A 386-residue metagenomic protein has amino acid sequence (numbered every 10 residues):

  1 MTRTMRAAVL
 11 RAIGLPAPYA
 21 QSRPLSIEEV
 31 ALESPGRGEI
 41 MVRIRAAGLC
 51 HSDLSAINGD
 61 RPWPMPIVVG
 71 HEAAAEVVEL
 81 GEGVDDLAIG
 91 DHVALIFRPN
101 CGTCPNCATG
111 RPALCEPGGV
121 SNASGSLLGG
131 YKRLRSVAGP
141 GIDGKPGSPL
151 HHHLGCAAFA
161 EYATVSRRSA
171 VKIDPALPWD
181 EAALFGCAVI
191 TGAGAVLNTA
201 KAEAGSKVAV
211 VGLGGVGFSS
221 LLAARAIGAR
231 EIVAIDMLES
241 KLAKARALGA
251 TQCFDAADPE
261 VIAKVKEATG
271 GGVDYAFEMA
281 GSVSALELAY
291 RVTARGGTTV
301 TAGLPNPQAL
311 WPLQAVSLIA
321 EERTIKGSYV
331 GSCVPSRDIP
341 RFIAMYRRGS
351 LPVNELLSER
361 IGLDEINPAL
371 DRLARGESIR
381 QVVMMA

Functional and structural regions predicted by a protein language model:
T2-R3, P259, G271, Y275 (+3 more regions): C-terminal hydrophobic helical "lid"/dimerization subdomain of Rossmann-like NAD(P)H-dependent oxidoreductases
A31-A47, I57-A108, A113, S121-G129 (+1 more regions): Glycine-rich beta-strand-centered segment in the early N-terminal region that forms part of a ligand/cofactor-binding
G90, A160, G205, A250 (+3 more regions): Local beta-strand N-terminus motif with an aromatic residue
T103-K207, V211: NAD(P)H dinucleotide-binding glycine-rich loop of Rossmann-like/cofactor-binding domains, especially the beta1-alpha1
K207-L213, F218, L222-L288: Adenosine-nucleotide cofactor-binding segment
A229, V283-S350, S378, M385-A386: Glycine-rich phosphate-binding loop and adjacent beta-alpha segment of Rossmann(oid) nucleotide-cofactor-binding
